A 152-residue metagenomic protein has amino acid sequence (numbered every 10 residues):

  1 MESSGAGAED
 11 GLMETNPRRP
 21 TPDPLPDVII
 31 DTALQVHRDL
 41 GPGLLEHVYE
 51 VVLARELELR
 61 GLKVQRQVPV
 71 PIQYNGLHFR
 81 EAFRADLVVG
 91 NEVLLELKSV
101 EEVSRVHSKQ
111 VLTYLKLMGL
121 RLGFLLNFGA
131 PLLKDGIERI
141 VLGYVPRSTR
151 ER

Functional and structural regions predicted by a protein language model:
M1-T21, V145-R152: Intrinsic disorder/low-complexity segments
P22-D27, P42-E46, E50, A54: Nuclease catalytic cores
I29-R38: A short, surface-exposed helix-loop junction/capping segment
E58-N75: A short acidic/basic microdomain associated with nuclease active sites
Y74-R80, L133-K134: Acidic pyrophosphate-coordinating catalytic loop
H78-R80, R84-L95: Active-site beta-strand-loop-beta-strand hairpin of nuclease catalytic cores that positions key catalytic residues
L94, K98-E151: Nucleic-acid nuclease catalytic cores
